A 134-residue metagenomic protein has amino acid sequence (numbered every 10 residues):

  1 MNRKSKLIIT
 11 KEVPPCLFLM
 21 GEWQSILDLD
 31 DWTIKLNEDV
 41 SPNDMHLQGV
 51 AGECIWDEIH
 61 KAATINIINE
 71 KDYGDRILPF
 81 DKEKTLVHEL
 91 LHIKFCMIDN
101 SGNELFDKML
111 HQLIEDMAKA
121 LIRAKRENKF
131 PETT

Functional and structural regions predicted by a protein language model:
M1-P14: Charge-rich, low-complexity N-terminal segments
K11-T33: Zn2+-dependent metallopeptidase catalytic core
W32-M45: Propeptide-to-catalytic entry region of secreted or membrane-anchored zinc metalloproteases
I34, I65, L86-V87: Hydrophobic beta-strand residues in large extracellular and virion-surface proteins
D44-F80, I93-M97, F106-L113: Active-site scaffold of zinc-dependent metalloenzymes
D81-L90: Short alpha-helical catalytic segment bearing the HExxH-like zincin motif of zinc-dependent metalloproteases
E89-K94, M117, L121: Amphipathic alpha-helical segments in well-ordered regions
S101-T134: Post-HExxH zinc-binding segment in Zn-dependent metallohydrolases
